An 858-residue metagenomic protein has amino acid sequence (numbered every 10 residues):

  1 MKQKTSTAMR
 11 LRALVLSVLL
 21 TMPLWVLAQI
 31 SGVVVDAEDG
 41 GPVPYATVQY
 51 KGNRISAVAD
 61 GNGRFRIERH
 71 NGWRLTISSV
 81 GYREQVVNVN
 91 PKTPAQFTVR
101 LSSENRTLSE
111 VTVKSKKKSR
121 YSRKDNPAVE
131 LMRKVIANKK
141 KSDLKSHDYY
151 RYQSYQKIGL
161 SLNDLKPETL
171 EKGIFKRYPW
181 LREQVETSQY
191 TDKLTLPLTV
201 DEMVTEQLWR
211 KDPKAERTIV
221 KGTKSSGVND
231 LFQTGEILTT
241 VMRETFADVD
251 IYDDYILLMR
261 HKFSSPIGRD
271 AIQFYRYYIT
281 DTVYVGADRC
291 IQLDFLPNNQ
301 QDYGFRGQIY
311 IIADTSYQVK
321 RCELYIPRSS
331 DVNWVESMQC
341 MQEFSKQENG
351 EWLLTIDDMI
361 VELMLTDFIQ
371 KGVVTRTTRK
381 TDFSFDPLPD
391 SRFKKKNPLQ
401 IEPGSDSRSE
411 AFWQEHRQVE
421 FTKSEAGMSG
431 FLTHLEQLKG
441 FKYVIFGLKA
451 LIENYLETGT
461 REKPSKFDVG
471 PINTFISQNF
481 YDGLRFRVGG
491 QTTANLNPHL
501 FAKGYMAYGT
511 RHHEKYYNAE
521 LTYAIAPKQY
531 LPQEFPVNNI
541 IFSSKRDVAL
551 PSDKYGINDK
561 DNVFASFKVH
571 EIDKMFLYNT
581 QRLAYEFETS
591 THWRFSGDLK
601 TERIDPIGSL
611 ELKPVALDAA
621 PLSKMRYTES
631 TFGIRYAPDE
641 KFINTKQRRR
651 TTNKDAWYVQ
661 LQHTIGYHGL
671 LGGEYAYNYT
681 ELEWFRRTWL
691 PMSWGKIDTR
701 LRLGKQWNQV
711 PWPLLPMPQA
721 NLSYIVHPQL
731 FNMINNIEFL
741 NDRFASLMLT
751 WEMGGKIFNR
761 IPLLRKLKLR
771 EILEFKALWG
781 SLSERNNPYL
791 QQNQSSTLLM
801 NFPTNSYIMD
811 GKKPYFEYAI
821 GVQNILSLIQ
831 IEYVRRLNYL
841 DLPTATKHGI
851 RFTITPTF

Functional and structural regions predicted by a protein language model:
Q29-V43: Structural motif
V35, T47-Q49, S79-V80, F97-L144: Short, acidic, small-residue-rich periplasmic hinge/interaction motif at the N-terminus of Gram-negative outer-membrane
G40-P44, R66-W73: Short Pro-Gly-centered beta-turn/loop motif in secreted/extracellular proteins
A46-Y50, L75, V113, Y152 (+2 more regions): Hydrophobic beta-strand segments
Y50-K51, R74-V87: A short, solvent-exposed loop/turn motif at the edges and junctions of modular extracellular/periplasmic domains
R54-R64: Short, acidic Ser/Thr/Gly-rich low-complexity loop/linker segments typical of extracellular and cell-surface proteins
K117-C290, L296-G304, T366-G470, T474-S477 (+5 more regions): Structured extracytoplasmic
H261-F263, K395-F858: Exposed, low-structure sequence patches enriched in small/polar residues
